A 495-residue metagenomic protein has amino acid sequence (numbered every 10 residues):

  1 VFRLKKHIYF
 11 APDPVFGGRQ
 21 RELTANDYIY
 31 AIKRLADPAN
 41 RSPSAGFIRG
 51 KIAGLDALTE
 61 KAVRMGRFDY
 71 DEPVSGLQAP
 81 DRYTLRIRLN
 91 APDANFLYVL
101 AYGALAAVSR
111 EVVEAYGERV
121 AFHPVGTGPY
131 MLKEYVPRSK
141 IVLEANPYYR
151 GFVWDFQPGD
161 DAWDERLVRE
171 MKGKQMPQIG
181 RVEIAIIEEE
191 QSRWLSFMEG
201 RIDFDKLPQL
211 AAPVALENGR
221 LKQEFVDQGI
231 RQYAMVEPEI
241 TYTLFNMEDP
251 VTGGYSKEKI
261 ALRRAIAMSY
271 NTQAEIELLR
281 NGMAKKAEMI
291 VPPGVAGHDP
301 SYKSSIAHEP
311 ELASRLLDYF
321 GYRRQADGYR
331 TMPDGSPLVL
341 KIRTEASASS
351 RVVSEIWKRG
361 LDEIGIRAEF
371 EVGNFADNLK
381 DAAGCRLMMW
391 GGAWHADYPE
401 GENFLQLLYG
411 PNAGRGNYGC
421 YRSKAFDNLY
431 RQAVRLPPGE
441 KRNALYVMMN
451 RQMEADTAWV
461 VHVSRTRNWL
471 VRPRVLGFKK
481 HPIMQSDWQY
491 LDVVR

Functional and structural regions predicted by a protein language model:
F2-R41, P73, L77, R88 (+7 more regions): Extracytoplasmic/periplasmic ligand-capture domains
L23, Y30, R41-L100, A107: Non-catalytic accessory/assembly modules
K51-I52, D56-T59, V63, Y102 (+3 more regions): Edge beta-strand plus adjacent loop/short-helix module at the start of the mature soluble/periplasmic domain
A104-A106, R110-V120: NTP-handling and nucleic-acid-processing catalytic cores
H462: Glycine-rich and polybasic anion-binding loops at the starts of cofactor/ligand-binding domains
R465: Catalytic beta-strand/loop signature of glycosyltransferases that borders the donor
